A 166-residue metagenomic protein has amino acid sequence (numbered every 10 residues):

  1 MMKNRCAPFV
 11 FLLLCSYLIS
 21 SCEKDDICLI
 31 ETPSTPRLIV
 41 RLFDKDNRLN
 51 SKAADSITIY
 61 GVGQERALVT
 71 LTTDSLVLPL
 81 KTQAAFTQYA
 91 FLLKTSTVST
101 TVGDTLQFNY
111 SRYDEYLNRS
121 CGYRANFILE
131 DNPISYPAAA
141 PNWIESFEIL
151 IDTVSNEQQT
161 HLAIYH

Functional and structural regions predicted by a protein language model:
M1-P33: Bacterial Sec-dependent N-terminal signal peptides
N4, S20-C22, R41, Y60 (+2 more regions): Generic, low-specificity signal for short hydrophobic/alpha-helical stretches with a mild N-terminal bias, encompassing
V10-C15, L29-T32, L49-S51, Y60-Q64 (+1 more regions): N-terminal start-of-chain detector that recognizes signal peptides and the immediate post-cleavage beginning
C22-T32, L80-H166: Extracytoplasmic cysteine-anchoring/structural motifs
P33-I39: Contiguous beta-strand segments within globular domains
R41-N50: Structural motif
K52-T100: Tryptophan-paired
